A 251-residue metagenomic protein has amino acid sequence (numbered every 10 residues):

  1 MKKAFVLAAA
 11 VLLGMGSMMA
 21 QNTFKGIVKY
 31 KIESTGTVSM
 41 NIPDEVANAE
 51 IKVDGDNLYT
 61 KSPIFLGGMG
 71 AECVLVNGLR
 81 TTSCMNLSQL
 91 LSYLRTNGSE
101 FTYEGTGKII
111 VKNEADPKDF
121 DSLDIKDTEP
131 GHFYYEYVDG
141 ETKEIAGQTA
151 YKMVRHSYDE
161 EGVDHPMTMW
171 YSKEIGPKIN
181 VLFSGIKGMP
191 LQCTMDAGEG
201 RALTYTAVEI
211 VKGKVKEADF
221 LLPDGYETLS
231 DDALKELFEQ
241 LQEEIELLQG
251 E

Functional and structural regions predicted by a protein language model:
M1-T23, V28: Bacterial Sec-dependent N-terminal signal peptides
N22-E251: Extended soluble regions of mature proteins
